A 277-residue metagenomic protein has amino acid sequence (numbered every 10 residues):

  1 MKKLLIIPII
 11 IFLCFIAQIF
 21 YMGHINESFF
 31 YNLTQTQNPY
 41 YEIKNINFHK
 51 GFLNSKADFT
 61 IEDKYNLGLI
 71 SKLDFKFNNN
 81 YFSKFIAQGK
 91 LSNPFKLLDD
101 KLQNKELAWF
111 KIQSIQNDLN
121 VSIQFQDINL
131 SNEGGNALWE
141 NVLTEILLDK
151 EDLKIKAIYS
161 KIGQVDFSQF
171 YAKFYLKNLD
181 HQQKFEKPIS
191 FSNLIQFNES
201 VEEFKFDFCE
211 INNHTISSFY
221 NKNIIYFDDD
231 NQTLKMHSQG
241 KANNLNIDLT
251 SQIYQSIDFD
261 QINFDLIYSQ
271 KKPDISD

Functional and structural regions predicted by a protein language model:
K3-I19: Hydrophobic membrane-insertion alpha-helices, especially the h-region of bacterial N-terminal signal peptides
F20-D277: Glycine-rich, small/hydroxylated-residue low-complexity segments
